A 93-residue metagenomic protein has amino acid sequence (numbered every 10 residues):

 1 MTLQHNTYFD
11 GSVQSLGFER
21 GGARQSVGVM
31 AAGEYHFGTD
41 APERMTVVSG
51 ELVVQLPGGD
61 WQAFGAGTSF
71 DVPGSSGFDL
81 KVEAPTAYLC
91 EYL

Functional and structural regions predicted by a protein language model:
M1-R20: Transition segment at domain starts
G11, R20-D40, F64-A66, D71-G74: Conserved short histidine dyad/triad with adjacent acidic residue
A23-R24, G58-D60, S76, T86: Short acidic/polar mixed-charge low-complexity motifs
F37, V54, L89-C90: Short hydrophobic/aromatic-rich beta-strand segments that constitute the beta-sheet cores of beta-sandwich/beta-barrel
A41-P57: Glycine- and acidic-residue-biased ligand/ion/polar-headgroup-sensing regions
P73-L93: Ligand-binding loop in jelly-roll beta-barrel domains
